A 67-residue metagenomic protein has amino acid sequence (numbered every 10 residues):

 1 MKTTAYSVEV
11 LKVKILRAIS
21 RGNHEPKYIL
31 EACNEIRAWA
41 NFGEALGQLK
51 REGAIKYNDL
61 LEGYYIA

Functional and structural regions predicted by a protein language model:
M1-R17, L61-E62: Short alpha-helical segments that sit at the start of domains
A5, E35-I36: A generic secondary-structure micro-motif detector that highlights 1-2 residue hydrophobic/ambivalent hotspots embedded
G22-N34: Short acidic, hydrophobic short linear motifs in intrinsically disordered regions
I36-Q48: Short amphipathic alpha-helical interaction segments
K50-L60: A short, conserved structural fragment
